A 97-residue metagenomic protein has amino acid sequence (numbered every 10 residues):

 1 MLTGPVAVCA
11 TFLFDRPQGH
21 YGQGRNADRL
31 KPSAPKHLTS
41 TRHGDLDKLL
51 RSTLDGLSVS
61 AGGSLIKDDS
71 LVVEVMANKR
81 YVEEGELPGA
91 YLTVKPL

Functional and structural regions predicted by a protein language model:
M1-L97: Acidic, proline/glycine-enriched N-terminal capping motif
